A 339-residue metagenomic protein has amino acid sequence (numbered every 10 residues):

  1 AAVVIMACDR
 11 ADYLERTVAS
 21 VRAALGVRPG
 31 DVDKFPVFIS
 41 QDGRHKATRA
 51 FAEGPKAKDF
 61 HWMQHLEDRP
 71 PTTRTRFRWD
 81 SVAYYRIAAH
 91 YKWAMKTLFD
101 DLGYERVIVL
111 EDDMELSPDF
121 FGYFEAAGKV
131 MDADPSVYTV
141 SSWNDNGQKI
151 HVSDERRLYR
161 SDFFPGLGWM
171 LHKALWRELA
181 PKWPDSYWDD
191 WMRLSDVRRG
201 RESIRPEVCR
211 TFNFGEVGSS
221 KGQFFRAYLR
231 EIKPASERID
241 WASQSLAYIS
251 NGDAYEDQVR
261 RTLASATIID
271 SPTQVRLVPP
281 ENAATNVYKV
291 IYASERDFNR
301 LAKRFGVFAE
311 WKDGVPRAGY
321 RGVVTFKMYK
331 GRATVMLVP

Functional and structural regions predicted by a protein language model:
A1-A2, P36: Cell-envelope/extracellular polymer assembly enzymes that use nucleotide-activated donors
A2-R10: A conserved hydrophobic helix/loop-capping motif in glycosyltransferases and polysaccharide synthases
R10-Y13, R44: Donor nucleotide-sugar binding loop of glycosyltransferases
T17-K34: Short, acidic, metal-binding catalytic loop of nucleotide-sugar glycosyltransferases
G43-E105: Active-site-proximal specificity loops/subdomain of glycosyltransferases
G103-E115: Short beta-strand-to-loop acidic/aromatic patch adjacent to the donor-nucleotide binding site
S117-D190: Conserved catalytic core of nucleotide-sugar-dependent glycosyltransferases
P184-P339: C-terminal catalytic/acceptor-binding lobe
